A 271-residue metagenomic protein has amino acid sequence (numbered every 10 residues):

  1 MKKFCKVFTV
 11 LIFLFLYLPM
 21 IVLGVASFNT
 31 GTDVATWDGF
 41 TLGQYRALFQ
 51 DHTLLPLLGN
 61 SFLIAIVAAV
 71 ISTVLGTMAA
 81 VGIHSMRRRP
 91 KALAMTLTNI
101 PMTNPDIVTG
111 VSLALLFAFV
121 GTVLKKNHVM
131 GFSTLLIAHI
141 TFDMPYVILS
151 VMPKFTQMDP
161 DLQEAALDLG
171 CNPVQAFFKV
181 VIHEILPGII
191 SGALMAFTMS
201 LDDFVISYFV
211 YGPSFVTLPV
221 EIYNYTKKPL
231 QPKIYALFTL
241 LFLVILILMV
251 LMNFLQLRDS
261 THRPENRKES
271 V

Functional and structural regions predicted by a protein language model:
K2-F8, I12, M152-L167, P173-V180 (+1 more regions): C-terminal transmembrane helix and the adjacent membrane-cytosol boundary/short C-terminal tail of inner/organellar
K2-K3, I66-T98, V111, L115-F119 (+2 more regions): Transmembrane-helix boundary motif in ABC transporter permease subunits
F13-M20, I148-V151, F155-P160, P173-D202: Transmembrane alpha-helices
L18-H52, L116, Y208-P213, N266-V271: Short membrane-interfacial helix/loop motifs at transmembrane-helix boundaries
L23-T32, V147, G188-Y223: Non-cytoplasmic
D33-A35, L42, I107-T141, V174 (+1 more regions): Membrane-interfacial helix termini and adjacent extracytoplasmic/periplasmic loops of multi-pass transporters
Q44-T53, L201-R258, V271: Interhelical loop and adjacent transmembrane-helix boundary motif in polytopic membrane transport permeases
L55, G59, L63-L75, A79 (+6 more regions): Hydrophobic alpha-helical transmembrane segments of multipass integral membrane proteins, especially permease/channel
